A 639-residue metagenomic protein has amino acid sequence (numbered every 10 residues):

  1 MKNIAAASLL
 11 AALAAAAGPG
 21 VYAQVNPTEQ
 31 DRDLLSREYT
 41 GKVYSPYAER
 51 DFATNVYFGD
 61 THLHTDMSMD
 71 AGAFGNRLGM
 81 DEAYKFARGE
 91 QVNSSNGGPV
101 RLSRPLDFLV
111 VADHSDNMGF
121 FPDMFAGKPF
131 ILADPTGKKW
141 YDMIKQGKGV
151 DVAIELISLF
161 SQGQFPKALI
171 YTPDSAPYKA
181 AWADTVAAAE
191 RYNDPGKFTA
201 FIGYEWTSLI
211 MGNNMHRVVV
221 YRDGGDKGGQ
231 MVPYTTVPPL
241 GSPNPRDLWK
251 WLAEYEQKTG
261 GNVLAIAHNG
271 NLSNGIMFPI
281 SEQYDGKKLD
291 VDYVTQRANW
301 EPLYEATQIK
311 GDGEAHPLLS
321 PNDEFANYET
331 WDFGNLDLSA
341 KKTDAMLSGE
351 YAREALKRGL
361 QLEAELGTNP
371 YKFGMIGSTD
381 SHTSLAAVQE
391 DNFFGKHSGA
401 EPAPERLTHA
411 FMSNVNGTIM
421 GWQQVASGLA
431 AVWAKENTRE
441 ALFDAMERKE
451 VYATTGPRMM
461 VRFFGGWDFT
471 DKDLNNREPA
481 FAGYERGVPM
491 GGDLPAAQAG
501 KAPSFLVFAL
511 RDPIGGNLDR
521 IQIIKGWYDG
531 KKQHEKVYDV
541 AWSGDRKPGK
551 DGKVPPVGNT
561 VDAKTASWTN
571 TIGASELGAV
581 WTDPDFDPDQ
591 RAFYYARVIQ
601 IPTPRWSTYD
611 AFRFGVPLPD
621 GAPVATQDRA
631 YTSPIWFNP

Functional and structural regions predicted by a protein language model:
M1-A23: Gram-negative bacterial Sec-dependent N-terminal signal peptides
Q24-Y141, Y171-D174, Y178, T185-G196 (+4 more regions): C-terminal functional module detector
T136-A168: Aromatic- and acidic-residue-enriched carbohydrate-binding clefts of CAZyme catalytic domains
L159-Y178, T236: N-terminal/domain-start segments enriched in small and hydrophobic, helix-friendly residues, covering either
V220-Y221: Long, charge-dense tracts
Q230-M231: Short, charged, solvent-exposed linker or helix-capping segments at domain edges/interfaces that act as flexible hinges
P239: Divalent cation-coordinating acidic motifs and surrounding scaffolds that mediate Ca2+/Mg2+/Mn2+/Zn2+-dependent binding
